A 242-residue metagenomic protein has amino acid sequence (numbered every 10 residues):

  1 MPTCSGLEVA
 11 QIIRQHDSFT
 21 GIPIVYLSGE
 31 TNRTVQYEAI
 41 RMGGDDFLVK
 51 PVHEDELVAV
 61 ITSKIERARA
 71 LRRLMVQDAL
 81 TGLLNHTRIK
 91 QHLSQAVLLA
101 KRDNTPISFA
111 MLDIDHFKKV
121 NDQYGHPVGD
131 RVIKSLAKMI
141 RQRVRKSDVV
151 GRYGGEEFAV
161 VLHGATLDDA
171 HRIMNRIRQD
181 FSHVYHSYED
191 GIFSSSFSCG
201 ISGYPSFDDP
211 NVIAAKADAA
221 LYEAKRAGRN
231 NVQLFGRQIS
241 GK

Functional and structural regions predicted by a protein language model:
E8, Q15, T20, T31-D46: Alpha4 helix (beta4-alpha4-beta5 surface) of REC/receiver domains from two-component response regulators
R72-Q91, L112-H126, K134: Conserved nucleotide-binding and Mg2+-coordinating catalytic segments in signaling enzymes
H92-Y124, I140, G151, A170: Active-site-proximal structural segments of metal-dependent nucleotidyl cyclase/transferase enzymes
F117, L136, V150-Y153, F158 (+2 more regions): Hydrophobic framework residues that shape the active-site pocket of cyclic nucleotide turnover catalytic cores
V128-V149, E157: Active-site-proximal alpha-helical element of nucleotidyl cyclase-like catalytic domains and analogous helices
R152, A170, F181-S198, I213: Catalytic core regions of nucleotide second-messenger enzymes
L167, H171, N175, G203-K242: Catalytic-core segments of nucleotide cyclases and related cyclic-nucleotide turnover enzymes
